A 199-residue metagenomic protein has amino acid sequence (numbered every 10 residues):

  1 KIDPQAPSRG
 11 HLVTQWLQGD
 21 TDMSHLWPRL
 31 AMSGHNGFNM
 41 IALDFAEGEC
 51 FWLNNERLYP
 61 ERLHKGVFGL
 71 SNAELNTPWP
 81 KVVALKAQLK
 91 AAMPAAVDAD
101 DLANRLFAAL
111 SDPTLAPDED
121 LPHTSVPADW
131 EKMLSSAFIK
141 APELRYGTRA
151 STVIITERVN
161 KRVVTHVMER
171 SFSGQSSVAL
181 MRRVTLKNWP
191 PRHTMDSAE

Functional and structural regions predicted by a protein language model:
K1-E199: N-terminal nucleophile
